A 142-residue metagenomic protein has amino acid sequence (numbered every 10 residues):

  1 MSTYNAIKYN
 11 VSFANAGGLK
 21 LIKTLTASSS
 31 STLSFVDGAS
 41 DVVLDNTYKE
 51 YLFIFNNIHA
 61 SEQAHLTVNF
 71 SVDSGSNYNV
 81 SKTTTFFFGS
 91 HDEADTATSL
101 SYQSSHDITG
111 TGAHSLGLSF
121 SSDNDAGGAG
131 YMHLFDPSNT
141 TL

Functional and structural regions predicted by a protein language model:
S2-L142: Surface-exposed molecular-recognition determinants
